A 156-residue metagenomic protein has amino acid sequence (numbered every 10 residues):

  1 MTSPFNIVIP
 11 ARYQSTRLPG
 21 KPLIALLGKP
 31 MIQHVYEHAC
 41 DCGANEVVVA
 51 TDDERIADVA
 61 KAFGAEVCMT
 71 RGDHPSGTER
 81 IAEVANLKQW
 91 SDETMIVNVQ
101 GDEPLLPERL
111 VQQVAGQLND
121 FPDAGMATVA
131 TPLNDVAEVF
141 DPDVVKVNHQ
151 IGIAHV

Functional and structural regions predicted by a protein language model:
S3-T51: N-terminal glycine-rich phosphate-binding loop and ensuing alpha1 helix
P10, N98-Q100, V129-P132: Short beta-strand segments
A44, S91-E93, F121-A124: Short, high-confidence coil segments that cap the C-terminus of an alpha-helix and link into the following beta-strand
V48, E54-G116: Short phosphate-binding loop-to-helix
P107-H155: Conserved core of the sugar-phosphate nucleotidyltransferase
